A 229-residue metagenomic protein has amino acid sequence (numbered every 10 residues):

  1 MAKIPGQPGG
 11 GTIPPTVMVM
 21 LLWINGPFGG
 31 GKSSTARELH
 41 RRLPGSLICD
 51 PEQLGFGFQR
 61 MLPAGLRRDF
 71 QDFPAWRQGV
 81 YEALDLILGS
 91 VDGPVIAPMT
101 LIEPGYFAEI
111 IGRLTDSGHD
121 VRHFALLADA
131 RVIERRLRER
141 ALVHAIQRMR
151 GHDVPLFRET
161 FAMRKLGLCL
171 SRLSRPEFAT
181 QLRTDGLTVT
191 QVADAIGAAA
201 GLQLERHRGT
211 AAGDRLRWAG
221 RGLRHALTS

Functional and structural regions predicted by a protein language model:
M1-V19: N-terminal amphipathic/basic-hydrophobic helices that include classical n-h-c signal peptides and signal-anchor
I24: Hydrophobic anchor at the beta1->P-loop junction of P-loop NTPases
F28: The conserved Walker
G31: Conserved glycine(s) of the Walker
S34-E82: Conserved substrate/cofactor phosphate-moiety recognition/catalytic segment in nucleotide-dependent phosphotransferases
D72-A125: Glycine-rich phosphate-binding loop used to anchor ATP phosphates in small-molecule kinases, encompassing both
S117-E139: Conserved phosphate-donor/acceptor-positioning beta-strand/loop module used by diverse small-molecule
L142-A195, H207, A211-R224: Small-molecule kinase domains that catalyze NTP-dependent phosphoryl transfer to phosphate-bearing small molecules
